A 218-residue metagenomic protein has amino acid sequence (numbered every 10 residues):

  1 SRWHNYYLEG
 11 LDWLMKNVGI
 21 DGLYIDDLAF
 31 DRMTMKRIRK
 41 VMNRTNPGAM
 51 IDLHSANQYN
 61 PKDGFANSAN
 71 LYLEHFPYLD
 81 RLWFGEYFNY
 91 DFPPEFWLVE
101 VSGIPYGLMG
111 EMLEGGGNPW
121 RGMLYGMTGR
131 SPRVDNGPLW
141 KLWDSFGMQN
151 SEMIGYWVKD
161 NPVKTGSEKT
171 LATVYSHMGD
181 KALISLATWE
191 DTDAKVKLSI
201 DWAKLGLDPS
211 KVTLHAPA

Functional and structural regions predicted by a protein language model:
S1-V18: Active-site-adjacent "subsite" loops/lids of carbohydrate-active enzymes
L8, M35-P217: Active-site-proximal substrate-binding groove within the catalytic cores of carbohydrate-active enzymes
L28: Conserved Walker B
D31: Short glycine/proline-centered loop/turn elements that form peptide/ligand docking sites
